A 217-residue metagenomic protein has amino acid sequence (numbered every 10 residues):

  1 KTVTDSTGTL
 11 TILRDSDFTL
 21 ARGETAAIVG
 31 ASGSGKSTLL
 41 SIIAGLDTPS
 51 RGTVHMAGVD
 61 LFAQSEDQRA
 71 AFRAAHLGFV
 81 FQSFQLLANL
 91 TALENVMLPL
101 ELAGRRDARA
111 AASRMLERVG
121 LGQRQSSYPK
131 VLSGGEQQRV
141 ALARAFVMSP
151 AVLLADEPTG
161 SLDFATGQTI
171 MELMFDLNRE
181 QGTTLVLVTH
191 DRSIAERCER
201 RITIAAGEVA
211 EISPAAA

Functional and structural regions predicted by a protein language model:
K1-I204: ABC family nucleotide-binding domain
K1-T2, A210-A217: ABC-family P-loop ATPase nucleotide-binding domain
R201-S213: H-loop (His-switch) and adjacent beta-strand-loop-beta switch element of ABC-type ATPase nucleotide-binding domains
